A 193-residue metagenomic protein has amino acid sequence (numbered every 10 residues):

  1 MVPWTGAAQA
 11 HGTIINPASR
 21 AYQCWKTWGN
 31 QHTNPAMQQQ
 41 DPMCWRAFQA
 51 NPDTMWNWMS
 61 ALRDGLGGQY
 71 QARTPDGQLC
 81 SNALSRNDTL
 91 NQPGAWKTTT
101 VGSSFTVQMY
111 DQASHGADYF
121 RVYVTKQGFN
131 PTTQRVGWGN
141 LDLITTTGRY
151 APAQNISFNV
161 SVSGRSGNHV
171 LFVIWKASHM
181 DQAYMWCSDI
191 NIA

Functional and structural regions predicted by a protein language model:
W4, G116-D118, R165-H169, Y184: Short loop/turn segments at connectors of secondary-structure elements within structured domains
W4-A10: Sec/Tat signal peptide C-region and signal peptidase I cleavage site
H11-R135: N-terminal "mature-chain" segments and other terminal, solvent-exposed stretches
G102-T106, N155-S157, M185: Intrinsic-disorder/low-complexity, polar/charged segments enriched in Ser/Thr/Lys/Arg/Asp/Glu/Gln
T125, R165-M180: Internal, hydrophobic beta-strand segments that form the core of beta-sheet-rich folds
Q127-F129, V162-G167, A193: A short, structured loop/turn motif at beta-sheet edges
Q134-S161: Extracellular carbohydrate recognition and processing domains and analogous Trp-centered ligand-binding platforms
M185-A193: Extracytoplasmic/periplasmic copper-protein system
